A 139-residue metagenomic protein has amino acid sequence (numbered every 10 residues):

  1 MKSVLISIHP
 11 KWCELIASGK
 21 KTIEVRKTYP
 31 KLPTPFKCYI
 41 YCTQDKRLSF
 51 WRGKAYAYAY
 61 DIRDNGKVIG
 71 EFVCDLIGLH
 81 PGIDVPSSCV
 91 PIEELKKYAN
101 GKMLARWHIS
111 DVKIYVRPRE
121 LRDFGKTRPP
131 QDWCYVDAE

Functional and structural regions predicted by a protein language model:
M1-E139: Structured alpha/beta reader/binder surfaces that contact nucleic acids or chromatin modification marks
